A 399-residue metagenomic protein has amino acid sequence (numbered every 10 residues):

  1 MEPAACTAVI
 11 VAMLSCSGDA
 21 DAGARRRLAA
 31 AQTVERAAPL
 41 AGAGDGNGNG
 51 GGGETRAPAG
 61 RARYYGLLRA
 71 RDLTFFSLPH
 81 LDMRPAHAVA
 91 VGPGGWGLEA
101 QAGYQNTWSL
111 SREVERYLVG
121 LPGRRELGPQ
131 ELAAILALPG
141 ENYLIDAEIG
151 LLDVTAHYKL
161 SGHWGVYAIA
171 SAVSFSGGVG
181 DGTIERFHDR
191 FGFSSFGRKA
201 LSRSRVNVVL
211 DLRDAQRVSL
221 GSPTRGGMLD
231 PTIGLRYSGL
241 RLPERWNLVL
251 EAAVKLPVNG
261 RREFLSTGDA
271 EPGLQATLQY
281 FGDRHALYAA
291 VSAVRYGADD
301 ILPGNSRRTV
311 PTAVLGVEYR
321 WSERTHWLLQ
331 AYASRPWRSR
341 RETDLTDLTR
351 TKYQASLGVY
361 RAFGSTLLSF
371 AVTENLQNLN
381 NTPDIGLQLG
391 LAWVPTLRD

Functional and structural regions predicted by a protein language model:
A22-P129, L397-D399: Outer-membrane beta-barrel biogenesis signature
P85-H87, L98, V154-Y158, A168 (+9 more regions): Residues on the lipid-exposed face of transmembrane beta-strands in outer-membrane beta-barrel proteins
P93, S161-H163, V173, L240-P243 (+4 more regions): Outer-membrane beta-barrel channels and translocator barrels
G94-W96, A100-Q101, N106-W108, L265-S339: Detector for outer-membrane/organellar transmembrane beta-barrel domains, recognizing the amphipathic beta-strand
G95-Q101, S111, G165-Y167, N247-E251 (+6 more regions): Residue-level detector of the transmembrane beta-barrel scaffold of outer-membrane proteins
Q105-S109, F175-G177, L240-L242, V254-E263 (+6 more regions): Sequence/structural signature of outer-membrane beta-barrel proteins
Y117-L121, D189-R217, G304-D399: Outer membrane beta-barrel transmembrane domains
S171-R308: Outer-membrane pore/translocation modules
